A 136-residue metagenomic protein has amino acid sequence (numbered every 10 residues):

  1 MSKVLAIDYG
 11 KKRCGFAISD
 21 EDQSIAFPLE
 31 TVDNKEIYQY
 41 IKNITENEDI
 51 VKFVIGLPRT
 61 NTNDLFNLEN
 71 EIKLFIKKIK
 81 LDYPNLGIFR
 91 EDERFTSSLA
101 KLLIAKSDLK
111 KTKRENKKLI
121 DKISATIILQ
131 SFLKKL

Functional and structural regions predicted by a protein language model:
S2-I7, K11-K12, A17-L136: Phosphate- and other anionic-substrate recognition elements at nucleic-acid/protein interfaces
